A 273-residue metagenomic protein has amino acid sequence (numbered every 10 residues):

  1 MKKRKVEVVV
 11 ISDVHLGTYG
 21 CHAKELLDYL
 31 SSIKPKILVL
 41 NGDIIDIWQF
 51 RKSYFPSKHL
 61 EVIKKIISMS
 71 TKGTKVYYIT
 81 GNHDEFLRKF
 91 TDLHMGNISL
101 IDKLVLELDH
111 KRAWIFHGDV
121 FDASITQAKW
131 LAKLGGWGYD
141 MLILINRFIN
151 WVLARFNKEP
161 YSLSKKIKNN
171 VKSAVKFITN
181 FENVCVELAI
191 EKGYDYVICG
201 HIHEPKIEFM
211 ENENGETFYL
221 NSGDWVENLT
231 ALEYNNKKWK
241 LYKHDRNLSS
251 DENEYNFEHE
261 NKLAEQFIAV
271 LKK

Functional and structural regions predicted by a protein language model:
K2-V6, L16-L108: Core catalytic region of metal-dependent phosphoesterases/phosphodiesterases, especially metallo-beta-lactamase-like
E7-H15, R112-D119, F218-G223: Active-site-proximal beta-strand elements of phosphoester/diester hydrolases
V9, V39, Y77-I79, W114 (+2 more regions): Hydrophobic/aromatic beta-strand patches that form the interior of the parallel beta-sheet core in alpha/beta enzyme
D13, G42-D43, G81, H117 (+2 more regions): Active-site glycine-centered loops adjacent to acidic/histidine catalytic or metal-binding residues that shape
G96-I101, D119, A123-L131, N180-H244: Conserved beta-sheet core of the metallophosphoesterase superfamily
L100, D109, L163-D195, E204-P205 (+2 more regions): Non-catalytic terminal accessory segments
F116-F181: Active-site-proximal loop/helix segment associated with metal-binding centers of metalloenzymes
D224-K273: Long, positively charged, glycine-interspersed low-complexity recognition regions
